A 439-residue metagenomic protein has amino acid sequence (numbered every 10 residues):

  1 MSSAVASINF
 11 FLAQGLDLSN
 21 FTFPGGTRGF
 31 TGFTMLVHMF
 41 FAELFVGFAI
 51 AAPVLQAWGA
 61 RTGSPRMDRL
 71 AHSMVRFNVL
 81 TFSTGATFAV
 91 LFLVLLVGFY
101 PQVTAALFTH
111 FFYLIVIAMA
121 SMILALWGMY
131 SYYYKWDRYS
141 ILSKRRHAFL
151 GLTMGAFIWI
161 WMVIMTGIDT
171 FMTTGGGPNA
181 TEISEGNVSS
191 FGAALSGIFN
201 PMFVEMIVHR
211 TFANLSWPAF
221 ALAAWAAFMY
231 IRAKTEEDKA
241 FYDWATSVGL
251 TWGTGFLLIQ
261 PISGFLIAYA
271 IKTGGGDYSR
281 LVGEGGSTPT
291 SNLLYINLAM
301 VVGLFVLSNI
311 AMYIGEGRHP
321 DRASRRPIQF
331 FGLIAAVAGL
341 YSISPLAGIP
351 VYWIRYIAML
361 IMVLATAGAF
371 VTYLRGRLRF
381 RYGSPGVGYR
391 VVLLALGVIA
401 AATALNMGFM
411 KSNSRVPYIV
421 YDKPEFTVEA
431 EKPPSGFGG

Functional and structural regions predicted by a protein language model:
S2-G439: Polytopic transmembrane helical bundles with strong interfacial aromatic enrichment
